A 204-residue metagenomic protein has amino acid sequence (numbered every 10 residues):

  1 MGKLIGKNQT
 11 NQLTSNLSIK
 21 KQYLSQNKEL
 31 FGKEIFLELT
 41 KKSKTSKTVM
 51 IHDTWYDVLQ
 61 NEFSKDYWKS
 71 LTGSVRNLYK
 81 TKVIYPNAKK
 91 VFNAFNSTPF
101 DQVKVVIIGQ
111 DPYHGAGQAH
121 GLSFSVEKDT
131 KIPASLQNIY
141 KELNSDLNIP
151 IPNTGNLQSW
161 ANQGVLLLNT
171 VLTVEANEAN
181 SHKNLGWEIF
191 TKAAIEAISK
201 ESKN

Functional and structural regions predicted by a protein language model:
M1-A88: N-terminal intrinsically disordered, compositionally biased regulatory/targeting segments that precede the folded
V49-N204: A polyanion-binding, active-site-adjacent surface
